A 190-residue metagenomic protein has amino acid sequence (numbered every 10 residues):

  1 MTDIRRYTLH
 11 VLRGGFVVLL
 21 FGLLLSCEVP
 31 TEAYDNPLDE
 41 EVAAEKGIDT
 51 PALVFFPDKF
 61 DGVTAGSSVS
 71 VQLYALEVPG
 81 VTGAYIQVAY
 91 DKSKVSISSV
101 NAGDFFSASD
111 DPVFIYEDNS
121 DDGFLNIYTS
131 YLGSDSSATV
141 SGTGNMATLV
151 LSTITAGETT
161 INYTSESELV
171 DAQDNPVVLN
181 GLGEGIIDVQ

Functional and structural regions predicted by a protein language model:
M1-S26: Sec-dependent bacterial lipoprotein signal peptides
L24-Q190: Acidic, low-complexity intrinsically disordered segments
